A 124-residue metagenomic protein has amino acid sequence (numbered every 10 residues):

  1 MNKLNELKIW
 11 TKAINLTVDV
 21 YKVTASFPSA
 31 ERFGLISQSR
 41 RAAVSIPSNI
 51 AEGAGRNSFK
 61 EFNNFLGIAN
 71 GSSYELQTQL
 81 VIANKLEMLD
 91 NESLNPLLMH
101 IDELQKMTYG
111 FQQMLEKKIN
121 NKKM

Functional and structural regions predicted by a protein language model:
M1-M124: Short, C-terminally biased terminal segments at protein or domain edges
